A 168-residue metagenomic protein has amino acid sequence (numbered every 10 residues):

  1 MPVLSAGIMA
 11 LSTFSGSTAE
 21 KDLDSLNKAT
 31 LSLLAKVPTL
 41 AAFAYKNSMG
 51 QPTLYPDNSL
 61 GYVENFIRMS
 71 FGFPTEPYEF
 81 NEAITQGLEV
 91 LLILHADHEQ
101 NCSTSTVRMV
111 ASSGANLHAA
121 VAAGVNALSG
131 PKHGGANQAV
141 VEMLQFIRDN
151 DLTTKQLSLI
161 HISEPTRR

Functional and structural regions predicted by a protein language model:
M1-L159, S163: Hydrophobic alpha-helical bundle cores within soluble ligand-binding/oligomerization subdomains
E164-R168: Short "domain-exit" segments at the C-terminal end of structured domains
